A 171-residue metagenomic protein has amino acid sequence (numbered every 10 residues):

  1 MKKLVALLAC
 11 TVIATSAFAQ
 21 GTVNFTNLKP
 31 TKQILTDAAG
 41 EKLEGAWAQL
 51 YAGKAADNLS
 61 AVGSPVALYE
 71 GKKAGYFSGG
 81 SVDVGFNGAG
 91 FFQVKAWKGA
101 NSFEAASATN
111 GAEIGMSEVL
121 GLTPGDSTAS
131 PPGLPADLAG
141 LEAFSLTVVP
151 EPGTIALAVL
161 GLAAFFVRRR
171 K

Functional and structural regions predicted by a protein language model:
K2-G21, L141-F166: Short, threonine-centered small-residue motifs that mark membrane-proximal processing/anchoring sites and TM-junction
G21-V148: Mature extracellular "passenger" or substrate-interacting domains of secreted, surface-exposed proteins
R168-K171: Short, charged juxtamembrane terminal tails flanking transmembrane helices
